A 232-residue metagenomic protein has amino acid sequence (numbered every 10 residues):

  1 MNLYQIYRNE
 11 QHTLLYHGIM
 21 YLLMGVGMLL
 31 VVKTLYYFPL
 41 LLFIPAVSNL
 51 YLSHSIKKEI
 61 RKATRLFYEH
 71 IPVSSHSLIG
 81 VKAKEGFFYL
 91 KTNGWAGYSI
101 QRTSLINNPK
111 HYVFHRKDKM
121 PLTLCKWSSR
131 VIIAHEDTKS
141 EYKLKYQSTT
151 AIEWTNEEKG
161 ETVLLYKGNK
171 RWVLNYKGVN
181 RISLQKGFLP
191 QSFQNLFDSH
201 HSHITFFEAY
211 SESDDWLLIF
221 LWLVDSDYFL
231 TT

Functional and structural regions predicted by a protein language model:
M1-A96, N108-P109, T150, E157-T232: Low-complexity or membrane-interfacial segments used for flexible interactions
N2, R102-L105, P109-Y112, D118-K119: N-terminal beta-strand/beta-hairpin edge segment
G97-Q101, L122-T123: Periodic aromatic/glycine/histidine/acidic cluster detector with a strong bias toward beta-strand repeat architectures
V113-F114, I133-H135, W154-N156, L174: Short aromatic-centered micro-motifs
R116-M120, D137, T155-V163: Charged, amphipathic alpha-helical segments
D118-Q147: A membrane-cytosol interface segment of integral membrane proteins
